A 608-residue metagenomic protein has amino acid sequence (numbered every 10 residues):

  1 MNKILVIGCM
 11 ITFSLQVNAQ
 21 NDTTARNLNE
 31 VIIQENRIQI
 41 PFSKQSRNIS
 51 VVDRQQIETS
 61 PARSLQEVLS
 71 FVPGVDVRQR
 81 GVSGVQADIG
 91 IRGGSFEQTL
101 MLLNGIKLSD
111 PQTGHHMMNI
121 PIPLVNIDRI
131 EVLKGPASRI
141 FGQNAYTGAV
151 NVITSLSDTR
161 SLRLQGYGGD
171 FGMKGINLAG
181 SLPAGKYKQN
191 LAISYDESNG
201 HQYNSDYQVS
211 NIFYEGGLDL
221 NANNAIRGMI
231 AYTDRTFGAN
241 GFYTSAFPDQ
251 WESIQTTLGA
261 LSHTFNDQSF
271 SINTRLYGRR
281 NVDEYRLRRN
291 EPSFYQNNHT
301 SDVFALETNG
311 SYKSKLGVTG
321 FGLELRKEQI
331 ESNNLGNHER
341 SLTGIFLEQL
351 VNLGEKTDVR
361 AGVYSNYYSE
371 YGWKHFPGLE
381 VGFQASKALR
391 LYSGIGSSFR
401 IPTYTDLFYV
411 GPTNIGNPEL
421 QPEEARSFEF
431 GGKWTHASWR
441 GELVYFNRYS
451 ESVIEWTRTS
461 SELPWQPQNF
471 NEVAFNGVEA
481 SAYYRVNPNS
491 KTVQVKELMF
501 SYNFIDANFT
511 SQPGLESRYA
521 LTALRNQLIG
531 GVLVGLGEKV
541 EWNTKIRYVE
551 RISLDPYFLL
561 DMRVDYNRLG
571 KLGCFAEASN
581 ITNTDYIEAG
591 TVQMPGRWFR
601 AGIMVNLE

Functional and structural regions predicted by a protein language model:
V6, G217-L220, S393, Q494-L498 (+2 more regions): Conserved C-terminal beta-signal and adjacent last beta-strands/turns of outer-membrane beta-barrel proteins
N29-E58, D88: N-terminal periplasmic "start-of-domain" segments of outer-membrane beta-barrel proteins
Q66, S70-I106: Extracytoplasmic beta-strand/coil segments of soluble accessory domains associated with Gram-negative outer-membrane
D88, K107-K134, V152-S155: Short acidic/polar hinge/loop motifs at secondary-structure boundaries that mediate gating or recognition
A149, T154-L182, A192-I193, S198-S205: Short strand-turn segments of transmembrane beta-barrel domains in outer membranes, especially the first one or two
S198-S205, V209, D219, N223-V303: Flexible loop and strand-edge segments within Gram-negative outer membrane beta-barrel domains
Y243-D267, R390, S397-E451, R458-K491 (+2 more regions): Outer-membrane beta-barrel signature, preferentially recognizing the C-terminal barrel domain of Gram-negative
G320, N352-G354, N447-Y449, N469-V549: Gram-negative outer-membrane beta-barrel transporters
